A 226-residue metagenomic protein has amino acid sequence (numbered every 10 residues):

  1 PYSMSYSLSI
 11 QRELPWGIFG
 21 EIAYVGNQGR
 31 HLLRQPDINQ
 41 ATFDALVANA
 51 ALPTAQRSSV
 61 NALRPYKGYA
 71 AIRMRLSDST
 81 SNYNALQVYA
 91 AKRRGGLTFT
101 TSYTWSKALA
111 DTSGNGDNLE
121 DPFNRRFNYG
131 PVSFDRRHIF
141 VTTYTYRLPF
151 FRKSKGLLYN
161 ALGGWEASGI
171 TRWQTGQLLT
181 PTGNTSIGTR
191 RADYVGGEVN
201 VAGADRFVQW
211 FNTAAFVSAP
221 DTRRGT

Functional and structural regions predicted by a protein language model:
P1-T226: Short, solvent-exposed micro-motifs at the edges of structured domains
